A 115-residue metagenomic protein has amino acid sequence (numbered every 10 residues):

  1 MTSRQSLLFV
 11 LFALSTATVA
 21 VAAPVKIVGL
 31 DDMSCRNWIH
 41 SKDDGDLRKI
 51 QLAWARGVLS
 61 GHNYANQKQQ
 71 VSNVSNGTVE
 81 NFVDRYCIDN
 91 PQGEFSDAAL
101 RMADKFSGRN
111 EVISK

Functional and structural regions predicted by a protein language model:
M1-L8: Bacterial N-terminal signal peptides that target proteins for export
R4, T18-V21: Serine/threonine-rich, low-complexity intrinsically disordered segments
F9-A17: Bacterial N-terminal signal peptides
A22-A23, A103: Long, acidic, intrinsically disordered low-complexity segments
A23-R85: Short N-proximal segments of mature Sec-exported proteins
V79-K115: Surface-exposed, polar helix/loop patches in the mature regions of secreted/periplasmic/lumenal proteins that form
